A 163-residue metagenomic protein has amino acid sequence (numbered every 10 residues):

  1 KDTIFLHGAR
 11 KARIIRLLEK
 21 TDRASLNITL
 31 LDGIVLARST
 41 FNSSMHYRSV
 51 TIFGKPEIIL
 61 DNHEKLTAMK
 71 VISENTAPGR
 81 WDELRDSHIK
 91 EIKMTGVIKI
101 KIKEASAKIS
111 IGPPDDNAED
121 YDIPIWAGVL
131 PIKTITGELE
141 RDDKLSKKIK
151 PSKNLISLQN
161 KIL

Functional and structural regions predicted by a protein language model:
K1, Y47, I102-E104: Residue-level signal for tight coil/turn positions that link beta-strands
K1-L6, R16: An N-terminal domain-cap segment
D2, T21-A24, T95-V97: Short, surface-exposed beta-edge/turn micro-motifs
I4-H7, L26, V50-I52, K99 (+1 more regions): Short hydrophobic-aromatic micro-motifs
F5, T40-Y47, T76, S87: Broad hydrophobic/π-residue packing in well-ordered secondary structure
A9, T29, K55, K101-K103 (+1 more regions): Structured loops at beta-to-helix junctions and adjacent beta-edge loops in soluble globular domains
K11-V71: Short, structured beta-strand-loop surface elements
K65-L163: C-terminal edge-of-domain segments
